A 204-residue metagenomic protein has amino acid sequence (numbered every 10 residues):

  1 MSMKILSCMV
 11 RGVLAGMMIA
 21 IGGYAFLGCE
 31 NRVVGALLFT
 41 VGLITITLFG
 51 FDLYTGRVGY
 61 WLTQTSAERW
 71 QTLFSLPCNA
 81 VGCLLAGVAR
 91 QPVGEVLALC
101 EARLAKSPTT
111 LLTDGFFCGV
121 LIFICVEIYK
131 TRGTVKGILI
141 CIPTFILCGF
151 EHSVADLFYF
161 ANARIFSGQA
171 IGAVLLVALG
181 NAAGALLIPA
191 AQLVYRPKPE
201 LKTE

Functional and structural regions predicted by a protein language model:
M1-E204: Alpha-helical transmembrane segments and their helix-helix packing motifs
